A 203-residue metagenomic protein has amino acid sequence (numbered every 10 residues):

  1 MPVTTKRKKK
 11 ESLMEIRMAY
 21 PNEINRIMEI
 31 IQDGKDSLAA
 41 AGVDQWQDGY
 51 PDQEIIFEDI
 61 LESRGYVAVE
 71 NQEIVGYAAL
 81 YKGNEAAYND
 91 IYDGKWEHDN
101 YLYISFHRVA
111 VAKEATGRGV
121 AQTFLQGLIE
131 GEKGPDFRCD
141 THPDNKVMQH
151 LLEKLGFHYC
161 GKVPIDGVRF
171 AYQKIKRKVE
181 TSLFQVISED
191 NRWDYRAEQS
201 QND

Functional and structural regions predicted by a protein language model:
E15-E29: A short beta-loop-alpha structural element at the N-terminal edge of CoA-dependent acyl/N-acetyltransferase catalytic
K35-I55: Conserved GNAT-fold acetyl-CoA-binding loop/helix
E62-Y81: Conserved beta-hairpin
A79-A110, T116: Conserved acyl-donor/pantetheine-binding loop and adjacent beta-alpha core of acyl/acetyltransferases and related
V111, T116-E130, H150-K154: Conserved acetyl-CoA-binding loop-helix of GNAT-fold acetyltransferases
L125, E132-P143: Conserved GNAT acetyl-CoA-binding A-motif
P143-G161: Conserved active-site alpha-helix within GNAT-family acetyltransferase domains
L155, K162-D203: C-terminal "cap" of GNAT-fold acetyltransferases
